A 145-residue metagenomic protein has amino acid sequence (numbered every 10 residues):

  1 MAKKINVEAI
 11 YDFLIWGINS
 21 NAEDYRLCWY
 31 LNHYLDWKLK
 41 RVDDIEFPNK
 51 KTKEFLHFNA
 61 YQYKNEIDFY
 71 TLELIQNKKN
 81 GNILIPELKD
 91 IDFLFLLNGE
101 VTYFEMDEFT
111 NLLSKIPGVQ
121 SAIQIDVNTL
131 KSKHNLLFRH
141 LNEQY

Functional and structural regions predicted by a protein language model:
A2-A9, G81-K89: Short, flexible, solvent-exposed loop/turn segments with mixed acidic/basic and small polar residues
K4, Y25-C28, E143: A structured, charge-rich N-terminal accessory region that forms the first stable segment of a protein and links
I5-D24: Terminal, regulation- and interaction-focused segments at domain boundaries
I18-N21, F95-V101: Short beta-strand-to-loop capping motifs
A22-K38: Amphipathic alpha-helical segments
D36-E46: Short, well-structured beta-strand/strand-turn elements
D44-K78, I83-L84: Surface-exposed, low-hydrophobicity interaction/linker segments
F93, E100, F104-Y145: Glycine-rich, aromatic-bearing surface loops/beta-hairpins
